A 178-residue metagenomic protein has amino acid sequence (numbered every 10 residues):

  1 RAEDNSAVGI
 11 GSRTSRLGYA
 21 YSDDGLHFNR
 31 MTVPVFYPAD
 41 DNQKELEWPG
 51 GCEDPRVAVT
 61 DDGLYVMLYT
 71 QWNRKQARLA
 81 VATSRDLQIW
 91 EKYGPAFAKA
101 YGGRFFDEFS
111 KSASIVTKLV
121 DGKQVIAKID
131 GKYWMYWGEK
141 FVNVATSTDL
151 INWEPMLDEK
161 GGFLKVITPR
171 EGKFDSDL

Functional and structural regions predicted by a protein language model:
R1-G50, V59-D177: Beta-rich carbohydrate-recognition and catalytic domains
E53: Eukaryotic intrinsically disordered and solvent-exposed regulatory patches
R56: Short, surface-exposed charged micro-motifs
